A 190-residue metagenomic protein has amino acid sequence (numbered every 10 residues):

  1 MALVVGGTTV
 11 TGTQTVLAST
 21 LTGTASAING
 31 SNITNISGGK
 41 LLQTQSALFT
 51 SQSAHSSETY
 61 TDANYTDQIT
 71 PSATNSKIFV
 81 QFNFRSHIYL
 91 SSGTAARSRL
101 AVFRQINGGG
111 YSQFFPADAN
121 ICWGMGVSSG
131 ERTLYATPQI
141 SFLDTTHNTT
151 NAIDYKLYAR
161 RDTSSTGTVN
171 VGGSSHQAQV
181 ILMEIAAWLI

Functional and structural regions predicted by a protein language model:
M1-S53, A187-I190: Glycine-rich, low-complexity segments
T9, T34, T70, T149-T150: Ser/Thr-centric signal marking residues that sit in or immediately flank functional binding/regulatory motifs
L48-F49, A54, T59, P71-A152 (+1 more regions): Terminal beta-strand-rich extracellular "head" domains that mediate receptor/glycan or other ligand binding
Y65-D67: Extended, low-complexity regulatory regions
